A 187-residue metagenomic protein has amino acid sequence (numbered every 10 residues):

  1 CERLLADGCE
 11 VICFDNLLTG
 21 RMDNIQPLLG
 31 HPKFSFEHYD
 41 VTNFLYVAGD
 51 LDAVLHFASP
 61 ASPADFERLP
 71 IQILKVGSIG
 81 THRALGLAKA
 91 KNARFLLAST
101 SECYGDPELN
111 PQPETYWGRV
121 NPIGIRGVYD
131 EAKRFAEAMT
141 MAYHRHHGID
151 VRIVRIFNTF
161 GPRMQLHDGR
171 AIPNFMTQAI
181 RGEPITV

Functional and structural regions predicted by a protein language model:
C1-T159, A179: N-terminal Rossmann-like NAD(P)+-binding domain of SDR-like oxidoreductases, especially those catalyzing
G127, R170, N174: Amphipathic alpha-helical recognition patches that constitute DNA-binding helices
P162-G169: Substrate-binding strand-loop-helix patch in Rossmann-like NAD(P)-dependent oxidoreductase/epimerase domains
N174-I180: Activation segment of eukaryotic-like protein kinases
E183-V187: Short, intrinsically disordered, charge-balanced linker/junction segments flanking boundaries in proteins
